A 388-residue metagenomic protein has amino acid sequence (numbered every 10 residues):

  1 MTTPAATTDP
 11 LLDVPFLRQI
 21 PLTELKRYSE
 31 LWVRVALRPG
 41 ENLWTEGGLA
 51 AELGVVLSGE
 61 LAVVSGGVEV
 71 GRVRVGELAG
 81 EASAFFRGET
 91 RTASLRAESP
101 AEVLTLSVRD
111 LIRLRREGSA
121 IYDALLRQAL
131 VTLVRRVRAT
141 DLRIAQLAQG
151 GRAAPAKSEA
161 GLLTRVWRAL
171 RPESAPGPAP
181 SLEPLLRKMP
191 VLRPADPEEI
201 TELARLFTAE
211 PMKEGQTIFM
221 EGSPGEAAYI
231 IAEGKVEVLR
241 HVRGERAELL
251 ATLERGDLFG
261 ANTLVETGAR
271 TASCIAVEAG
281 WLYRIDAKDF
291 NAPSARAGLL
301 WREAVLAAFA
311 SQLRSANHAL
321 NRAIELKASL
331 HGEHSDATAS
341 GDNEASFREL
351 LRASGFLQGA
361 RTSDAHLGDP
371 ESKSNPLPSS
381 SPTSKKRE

Functional and structural regions predicted by a protein language model:
M1-R34, R38-P39, R152-K213: Cyclic nucleotide-binding regulatory module and flanking cytosolic helices
T2, P10, G80-A82, G118-Y122: N-terminal localization leaders that direct proteins to membranes or organelles, or to membrane-proximal/supramolecular
F16, P39-P100, L111, R115 (+2 more regions): Cyclic nucleotide-binding regulatory domains
E24-L25, T90-R91, L111-P155, A269-T271 (+1 more regions): A small-molecule sensor/coupling module
L104, Y283-R284: Conserved active-site beta-strand element of glycosyltransferases/polysaccharide synthases
L142-P176, H318-D369: Signal-transducing coiled-coil/dimerization helices and immediately adjacent hinge/linker segments that couple sensory
A365, K385-K386: Eukaryotic intrinsically disordered, low-complexity regulatory regions
S372-S384: Low-complexity, Pro/Ser/Thr/Gly/Ala-rich intrinsically disordered linkers and tails that serve as
